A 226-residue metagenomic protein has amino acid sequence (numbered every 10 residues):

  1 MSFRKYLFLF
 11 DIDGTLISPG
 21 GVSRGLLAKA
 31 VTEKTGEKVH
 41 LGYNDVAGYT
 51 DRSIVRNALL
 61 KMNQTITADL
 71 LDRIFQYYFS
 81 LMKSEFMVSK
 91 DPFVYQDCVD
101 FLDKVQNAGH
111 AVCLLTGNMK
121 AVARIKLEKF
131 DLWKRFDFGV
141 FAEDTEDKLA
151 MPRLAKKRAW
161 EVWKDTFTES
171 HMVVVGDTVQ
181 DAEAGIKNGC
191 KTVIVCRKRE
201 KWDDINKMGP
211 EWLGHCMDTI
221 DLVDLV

Functional and structural regions predicted by a protein language model:
S2-A47, S53, L60-K61: Active-site neighborhood of HAD-like aspartate-dependent phosphohydrolases
R4, L9, S84-L114: Short, acidic loop-to-helix structural element flanking the phosphoryl-transfer center in phosphate-processing enzymes
C98-E128, V140-E146: Substrate-recognition element of Asp-dependent hydrolases with the DxDx(T/V) motif
E128-A159, D165: Histidine/lysine/aspartate-rich catalytic loop segments that bind and position anionic ligands
V140, E211-T219: Short acidic-hydrophobic, aromatic-tinged amphipathic segments that line or gate anion-handling sites
R153-A182: Conserved Lys-Pro-Asp/Glu-containing loop-to-beta segment of HAD-superfamily phosphomonoesterases, centered on
V174-G214: Acidic, Mg2+-coordinating phosphoryl-transfer loop and its flanking beta/alpha structural elements, shared across
I220-V226: Short amphipathic alpha-helix with an adjacent loop that forms part of the alpha/beta core around
